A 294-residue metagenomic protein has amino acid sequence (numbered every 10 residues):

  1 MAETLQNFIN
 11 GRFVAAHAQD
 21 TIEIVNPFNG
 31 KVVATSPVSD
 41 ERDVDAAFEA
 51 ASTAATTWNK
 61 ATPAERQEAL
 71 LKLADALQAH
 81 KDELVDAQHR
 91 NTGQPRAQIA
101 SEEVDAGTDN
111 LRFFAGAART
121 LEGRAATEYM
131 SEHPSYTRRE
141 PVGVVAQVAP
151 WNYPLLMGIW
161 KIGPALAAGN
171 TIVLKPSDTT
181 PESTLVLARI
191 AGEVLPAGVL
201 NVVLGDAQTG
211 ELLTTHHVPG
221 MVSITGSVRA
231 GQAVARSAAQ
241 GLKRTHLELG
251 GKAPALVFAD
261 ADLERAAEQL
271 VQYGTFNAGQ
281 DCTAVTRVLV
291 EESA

Functional and structural regions predicted by a protein language model:
M1-T35, E68, K72, G123-V148: Terminal low-complexity tails and localization/encapsulation signals of metabolic enzymes
G30, R66, Q88, L111 (+5 more regions): Residue-level signal for inorganic ion chemistry
V33-L121, E132: Glycine-rich loop-to-alpha-helix module at the N-terminal edge of alpha/beta enzyme cores
R124-G198, L242: Conserved small-residue-rich beta-alpha loop and adjacent elements that most often cradle the phosphate/pyrophosphate
P134-S135, V202-G220: A structured beta-alpha segment of the ubiquitous adenosine-cofactor-binding alpha/beta core
G163, M221-T225: Periplasmic-binding protein-like
N170, K175-S177, L204, T225 (+1 more regions): Short beta->alpha connector loops at strand-helix junctions that form conserved, small/polar/Pro-enriched
R229-A294: ALDH superfamily catalytic-core signature
